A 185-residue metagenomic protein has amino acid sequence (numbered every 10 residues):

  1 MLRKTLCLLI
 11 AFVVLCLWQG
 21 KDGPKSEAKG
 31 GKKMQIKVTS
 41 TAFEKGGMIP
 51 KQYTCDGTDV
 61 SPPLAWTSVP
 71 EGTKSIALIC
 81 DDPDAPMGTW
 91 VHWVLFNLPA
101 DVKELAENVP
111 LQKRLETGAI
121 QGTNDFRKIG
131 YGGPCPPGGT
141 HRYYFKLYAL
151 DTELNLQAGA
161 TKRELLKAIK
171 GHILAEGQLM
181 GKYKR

Functional and structural regions predicted by a protein language model:
M1-T5: Positively charged n-region of N-terminal signal peptides that target proteins for export
L6-C7, P24: Sequence-pattern detector for short linear motifs and compositional/periodic biases rather than a specific fold
C7-C16: Bacterial N-terminal signal peptides
W18-R185: N-terminus-centered regions that define maturation/targeting leaders and the start of the first functional domain
